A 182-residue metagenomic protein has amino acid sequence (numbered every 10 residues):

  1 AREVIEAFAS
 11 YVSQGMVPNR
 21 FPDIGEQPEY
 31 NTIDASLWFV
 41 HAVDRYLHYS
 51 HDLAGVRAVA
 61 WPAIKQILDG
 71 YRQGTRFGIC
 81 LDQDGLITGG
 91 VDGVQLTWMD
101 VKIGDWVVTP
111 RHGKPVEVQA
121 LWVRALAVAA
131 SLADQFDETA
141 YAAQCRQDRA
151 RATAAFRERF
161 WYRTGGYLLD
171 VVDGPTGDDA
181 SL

Functional and structural regions predicted by a protein language model:
A1-D92, L96, V116-Q119, V123: Aromatic-rich carbohydrate-recognition surfaces in CAZymes
M16-R20, T97-P110: Aromatic- and acidic-residue-enriched carbohydrate-binding clefts of CAZyme catalytic domains
P18-N19, R72, I79-Q83, T88 (+1 more regions): Catalytic cores of carbohydrate-active enzymes
D23-S36, G104-A120, D170-L182: Solvent-exposed loop and edge beta-strand segments that line ligand/cofactor-binding and catalytic clefts
A54, H112-G113, T139: Active-site oxyanion-binding pockets that recognize sulfate/phosphate
V94-W98, T176-D179: Short, surface-exposed beta-strand/loop "edge" segments at domain boundaries and coil↔beta transitions
